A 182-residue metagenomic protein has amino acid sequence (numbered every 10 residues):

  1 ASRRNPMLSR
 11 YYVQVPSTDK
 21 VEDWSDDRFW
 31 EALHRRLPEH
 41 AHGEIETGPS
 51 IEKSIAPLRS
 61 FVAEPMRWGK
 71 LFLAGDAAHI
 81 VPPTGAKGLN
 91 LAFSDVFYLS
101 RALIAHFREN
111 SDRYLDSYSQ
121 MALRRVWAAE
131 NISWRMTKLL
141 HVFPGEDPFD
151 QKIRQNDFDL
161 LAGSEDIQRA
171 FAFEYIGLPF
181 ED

Functional and structural regions predicted by a protein language model:
A1-A56: Conserved FAD/dinucleotide-binding core of flavoprotein oxidoreductases
R10, E22, K70, A122-L123: Short, cationic motifs built from Arg/Lys/His that form the positively charged side of catalytic pockets
P16, E39-G43, T84-A86, R101-D182: C-terminal helical "tail/cap" subdomain of flavin- and related membrane-associated enzymes
A56-A77: FAD-binding beta-loop-beta segment adjacent to the flavin cofactor pocket
A63, S94-R101: Short amphipathic alpha-helical face segments that pack within enzyme cores and frequently flank/anchor catalytic
I80: Catalytic activation segment of kinase domains across protein kinase-like and atypical kinase folds
P83-F93: A conserved FAD-binding loop/helix module that cradles the flavin
